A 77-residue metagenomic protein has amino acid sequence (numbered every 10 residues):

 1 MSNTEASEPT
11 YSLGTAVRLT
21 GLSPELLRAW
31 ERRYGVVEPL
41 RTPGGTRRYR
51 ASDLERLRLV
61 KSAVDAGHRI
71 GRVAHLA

Functional and structural regions predicted by a protein language model:
M1-D65: Basic helix-turn-helix/winged-helix DNA-binding cores and closely related short helical interaction motifs
G67-A77: Amphipathic alpha-helical dimerization/coiled-coil segments that flank or bridge DNA-binding/regulatory modules
